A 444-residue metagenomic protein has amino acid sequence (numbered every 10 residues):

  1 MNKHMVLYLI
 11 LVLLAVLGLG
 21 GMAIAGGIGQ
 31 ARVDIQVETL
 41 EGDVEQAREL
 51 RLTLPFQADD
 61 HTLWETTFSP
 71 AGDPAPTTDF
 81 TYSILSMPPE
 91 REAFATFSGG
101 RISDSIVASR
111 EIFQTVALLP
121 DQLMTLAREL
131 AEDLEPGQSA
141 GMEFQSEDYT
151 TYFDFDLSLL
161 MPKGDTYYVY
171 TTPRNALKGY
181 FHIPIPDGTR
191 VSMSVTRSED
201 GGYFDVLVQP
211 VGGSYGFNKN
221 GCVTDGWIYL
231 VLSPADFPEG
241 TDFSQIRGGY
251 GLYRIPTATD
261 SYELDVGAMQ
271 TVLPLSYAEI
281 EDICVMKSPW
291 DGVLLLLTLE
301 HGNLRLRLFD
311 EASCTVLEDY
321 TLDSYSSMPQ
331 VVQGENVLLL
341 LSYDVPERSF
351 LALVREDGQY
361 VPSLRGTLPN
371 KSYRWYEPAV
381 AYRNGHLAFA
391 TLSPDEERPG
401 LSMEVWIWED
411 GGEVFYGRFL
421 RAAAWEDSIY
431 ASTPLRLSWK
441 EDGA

Functional and structural regions predicted by a protein language model:
K3-A25: Hydrophobic membrane-insertion alpha-helices, especially the h-region of bacterial N-terminal signal peptides
I35-L52: Short extracytoplasmic/periplasmic juxtamembrane "stem" segments immediately C-terminal to an N-terminal membrane anchor
Q57-I106: Extracytoplasmic/periplasmic/luminal assembly and interaction segments in envelope/secretory/respiratory proteins
A95-W290: Long, acidic/polar, low-complexity amphipathic helices and coiled-coil-like
T125, Y229-L232, L296, L339-L341 (+1 more regions): Residue position within the beta-strands of beta-propeller blades
D225-W227, W290-V293, E335-L338, N384-G385: Short coil/turn segments that connect the beta-strands within blades of beta-propeller domains
E239-Y250, L299-N303, D344-R348, E397-L401: Short, solvent-exposed loop/turn segments at conserved positions within beta-propeller repeat blades
R307-A444: Hydrophilic extracytoplasmic domains
